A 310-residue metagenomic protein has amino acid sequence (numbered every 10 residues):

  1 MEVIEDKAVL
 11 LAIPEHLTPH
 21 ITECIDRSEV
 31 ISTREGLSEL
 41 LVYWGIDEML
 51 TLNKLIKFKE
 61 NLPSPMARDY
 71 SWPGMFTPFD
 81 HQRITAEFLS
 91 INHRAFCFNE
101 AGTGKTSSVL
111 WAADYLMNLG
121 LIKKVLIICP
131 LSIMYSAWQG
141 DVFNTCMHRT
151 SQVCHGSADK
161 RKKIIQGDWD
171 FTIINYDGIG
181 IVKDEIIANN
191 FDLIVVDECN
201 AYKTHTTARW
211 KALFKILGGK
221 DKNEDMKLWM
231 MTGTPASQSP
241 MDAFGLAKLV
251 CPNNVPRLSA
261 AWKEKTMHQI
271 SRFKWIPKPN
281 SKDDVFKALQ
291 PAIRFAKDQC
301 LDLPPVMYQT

Functional and structural regions predicted by a protein language model:
M1-N61, L119, A243: Charged, low-complexity intrinsically disordered regions
N61-F98: Conserved pre-motif I regulatory segment
N92-A112: Walker A/P-loop
S108, L121-N144, S237-D242: Conserved Walker A/P-loop ATP-binding site and its immediately adjacent core in helicase/helicase-like ATPase domains
I122-K124, G167, L193, A201 (+1 more regions): Conserved P-loop NTPase motor "coupling/switch" region that bridges the ATPase
I133-S157, N253: Conserved helix-turn-beta segment of the N-terminal RecA-like "Helicase ATP-binding" lobe in SF1/SF2 helicases
A158-D192: Conserved helix/coil segment N-terminal to the catalytic DExD/H
C300-T310: Conserved helicase/translocase motor-coupling segment
